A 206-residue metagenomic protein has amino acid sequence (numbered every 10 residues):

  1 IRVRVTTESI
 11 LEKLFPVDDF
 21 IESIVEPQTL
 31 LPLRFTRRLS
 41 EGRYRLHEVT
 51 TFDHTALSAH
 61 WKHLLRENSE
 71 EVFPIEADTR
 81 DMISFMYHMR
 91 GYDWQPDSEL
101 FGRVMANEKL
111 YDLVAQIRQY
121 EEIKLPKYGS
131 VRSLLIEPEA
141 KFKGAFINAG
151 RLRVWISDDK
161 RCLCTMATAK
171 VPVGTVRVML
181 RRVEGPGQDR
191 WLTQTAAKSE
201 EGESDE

Functional and structural regions predicted by a protein language model:
I1-H54, G91-E206: Acidic, serine/threonine-rich low-complexity disordered tracts
D53-V104: Active-site/ligand-binding surface loops and adjacent short beta/alpha elements that line catalytic pockets across
